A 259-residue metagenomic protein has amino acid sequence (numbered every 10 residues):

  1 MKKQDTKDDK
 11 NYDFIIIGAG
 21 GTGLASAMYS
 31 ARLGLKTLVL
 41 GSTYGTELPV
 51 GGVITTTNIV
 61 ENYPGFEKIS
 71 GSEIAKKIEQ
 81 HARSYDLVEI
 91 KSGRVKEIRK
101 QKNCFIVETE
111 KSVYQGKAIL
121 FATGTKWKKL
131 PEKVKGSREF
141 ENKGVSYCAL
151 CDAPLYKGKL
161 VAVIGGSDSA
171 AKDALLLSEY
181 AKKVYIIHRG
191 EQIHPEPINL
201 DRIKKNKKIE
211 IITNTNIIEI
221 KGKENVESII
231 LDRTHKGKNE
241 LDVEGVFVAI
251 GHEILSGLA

Functional and structural regions predicted by a protein language model:
T6-Y12, I16-S42, P49, V107 (+3 more regions): Rossmann-like dinucleotide/flavin-binding elements
S30-A31, G52-N58, K133-R138, L176-E179 (+3 more regions): Short, glycine/charged-enriched secondary-structure capping and boundary segments
T43-S70, E196-L200: Conserved N-terminal glycine-rich FAD pyrophosphate-binding loop of Rossmann-like flavoproteins
I54, N58, I69-E73, K135 (+3 more regions): Residues at secondary-structure transition points
Y63-E89: Conserved FAD-binding subdomain of flavin-dependent enzymes
A82-E108, Y114-Q115, E179-A259: A Rossmann-like FAD-binding core segment of flavoenzymes
T123-G136, H252-A259: Flavin (primarily FAD) binding-site architecture
